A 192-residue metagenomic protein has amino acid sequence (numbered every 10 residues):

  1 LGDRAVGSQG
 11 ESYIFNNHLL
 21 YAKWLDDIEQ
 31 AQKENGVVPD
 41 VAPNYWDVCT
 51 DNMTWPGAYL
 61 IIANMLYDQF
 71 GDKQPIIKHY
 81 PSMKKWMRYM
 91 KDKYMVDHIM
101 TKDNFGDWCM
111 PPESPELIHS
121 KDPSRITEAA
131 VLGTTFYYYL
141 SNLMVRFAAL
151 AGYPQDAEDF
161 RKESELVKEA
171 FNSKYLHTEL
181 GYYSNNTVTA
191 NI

Functional and structural regions predicted by a protein language model:
L1-D40, D68-Y139, A148-I192: Active-site acid/base region of carbohydrate-active enzymes
W24, I62-A63: Hydrophobic alpha-helical segments typical of transmembrane helices and their membrane-interface/capping positions
N44-D51: Aromatic/His-enriched, Gly/Pro-containing loop or helix-boundary segments that lie immediately adjacent to catalytic
D51-M53, G57, T134-T135: Alpha-helical bundle segments that constitute or directly flank the non-heme di-iron/ferroxidase center
A58-I61, Y139: Residue register of alpha-helical TPR repeats
